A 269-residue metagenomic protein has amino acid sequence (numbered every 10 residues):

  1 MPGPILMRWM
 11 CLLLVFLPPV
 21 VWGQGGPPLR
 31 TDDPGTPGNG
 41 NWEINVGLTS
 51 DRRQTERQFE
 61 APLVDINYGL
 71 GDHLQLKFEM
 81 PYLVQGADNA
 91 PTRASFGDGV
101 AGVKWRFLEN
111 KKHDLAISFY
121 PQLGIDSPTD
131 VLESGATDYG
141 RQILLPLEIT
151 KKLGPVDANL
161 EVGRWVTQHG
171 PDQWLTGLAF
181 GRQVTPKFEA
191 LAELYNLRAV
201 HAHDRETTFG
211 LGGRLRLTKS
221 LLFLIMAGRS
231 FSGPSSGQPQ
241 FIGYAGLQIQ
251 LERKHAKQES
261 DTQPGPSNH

Functional and structural regions predicted by a protein language model:
M1-M10: Bacterial N-terminal signal peptides that target proteins for export
M10-C11, V21: Cleavable N-terminal signal peptides
G23-H269: Transmembrane beta-barrel domains of Gram-negative outer membranes and organellar outer membranes
